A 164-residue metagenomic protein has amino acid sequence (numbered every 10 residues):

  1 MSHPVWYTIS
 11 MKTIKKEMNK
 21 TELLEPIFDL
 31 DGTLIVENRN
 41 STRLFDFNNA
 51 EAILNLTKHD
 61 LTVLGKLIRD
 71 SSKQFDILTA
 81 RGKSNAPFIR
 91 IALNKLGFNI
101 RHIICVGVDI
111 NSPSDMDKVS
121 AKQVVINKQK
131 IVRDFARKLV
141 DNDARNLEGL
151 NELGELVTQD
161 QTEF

Functional and structural regions predicted by a protein language model:
S10, T79, S120, F135-A136: Intrinsically disordered, low-complexity sequence elements enriched in Ser/Thr/Gly/Pro
K12-M116: Alpha-helical substrate-recognition element adjacent to the catalytic core
H59-V63, A121, V125-K128: Well-ordered alpha-helical segments embedded in enzymatic catalytic cores
M116, Q123-N127, V132-F164: Acidic, Mg2+-coordinating phosphoryl-transfer loop and its flanking beta/alpha structural elements, shared across
